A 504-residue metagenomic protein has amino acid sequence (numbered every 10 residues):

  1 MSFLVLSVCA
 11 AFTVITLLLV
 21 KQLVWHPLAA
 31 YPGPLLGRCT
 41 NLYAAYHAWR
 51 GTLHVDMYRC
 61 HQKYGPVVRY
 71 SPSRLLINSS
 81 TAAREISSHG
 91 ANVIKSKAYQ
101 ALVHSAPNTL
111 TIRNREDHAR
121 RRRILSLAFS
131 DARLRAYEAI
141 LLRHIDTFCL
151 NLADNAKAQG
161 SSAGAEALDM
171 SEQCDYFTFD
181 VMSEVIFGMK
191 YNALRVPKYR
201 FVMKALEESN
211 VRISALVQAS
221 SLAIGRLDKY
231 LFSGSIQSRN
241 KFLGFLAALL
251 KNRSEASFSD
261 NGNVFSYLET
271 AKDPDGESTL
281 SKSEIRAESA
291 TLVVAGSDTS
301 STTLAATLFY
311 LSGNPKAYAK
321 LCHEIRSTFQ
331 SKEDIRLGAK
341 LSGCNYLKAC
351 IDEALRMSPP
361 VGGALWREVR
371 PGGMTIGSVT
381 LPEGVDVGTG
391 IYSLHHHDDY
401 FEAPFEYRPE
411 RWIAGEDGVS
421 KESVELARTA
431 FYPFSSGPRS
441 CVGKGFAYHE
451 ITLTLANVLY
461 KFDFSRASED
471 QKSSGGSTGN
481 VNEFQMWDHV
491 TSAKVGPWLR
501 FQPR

Functional and structural regions predicted by a protein language model:
S2-R120, R135, A139-T147, F177 (+8 more regions): N-terminal membrane-proximal hinge/A-helix region immediately C-terminal to the signal-anchor transmembrane segment
L36, E138, L142, G164 (+8 more regions): Cytochrome P450 I-helix active-site segment
Q62, P66-V68, D275-S283, R336-E353 (+2 more regions): Cytochrome P450 C-terminal beta-domain/meander region
I94-H104, A136-L304, K320, T478-G479: Cytochrome P450 heme-thiolate monooxygenase catalytic core
R123, L127, A290, A295 (+4 more regions): Cytochrome P450 heme-thiolate "Cys pocket" and heme-binding signature region
N151-D154, P315-Y318, L426-A427, K444-V490: Cytochrome P450 heme-binding "Cys pocket" and the immediately downstream C-terminal segment
T299-S312, T454: Short, small-residue alpha-helix embedded
T389-K421: Conserved cytochrome P450 K-helix/beta-meander segment immediately N-terminal to the heme-binding cysteine loop
